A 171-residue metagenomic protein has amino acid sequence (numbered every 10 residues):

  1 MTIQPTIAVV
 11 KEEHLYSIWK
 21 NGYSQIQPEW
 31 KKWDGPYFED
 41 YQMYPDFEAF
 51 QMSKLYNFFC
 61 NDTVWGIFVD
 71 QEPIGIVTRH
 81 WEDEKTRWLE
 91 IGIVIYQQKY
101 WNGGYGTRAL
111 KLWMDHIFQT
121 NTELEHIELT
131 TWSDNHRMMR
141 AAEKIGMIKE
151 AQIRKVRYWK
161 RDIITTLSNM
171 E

Functional and structural regions predicted by a protein language model:
M1-Q25, V64-E171: Acyl-donor (CoA/ACP) binding surface of acyl/acetyltransferases
Q27-M52: Conserved GNAT-fold acetyl-CoA-binding loop/helix
Q51-K54, E72: Prokaryotic Sec-type signal peptides and long signal-anchor helices with extended Leu/Ile/Val-rich h-regions
L55-C60: Short loop/turn motifs at secondary-structure junctions and domain boundaries
